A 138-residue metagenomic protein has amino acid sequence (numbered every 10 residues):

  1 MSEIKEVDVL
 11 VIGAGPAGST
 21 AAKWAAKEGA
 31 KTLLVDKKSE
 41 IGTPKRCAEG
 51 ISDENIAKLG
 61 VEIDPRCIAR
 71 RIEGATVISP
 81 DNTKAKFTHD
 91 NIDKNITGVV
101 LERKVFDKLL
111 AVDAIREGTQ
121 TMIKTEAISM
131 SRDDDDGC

Functional and structural regions predicted by a protein language model:
S2-A17, L33: Beta1/beta-strand and adjacent pyrophosphate-binding region of the FAD-binding site in flavoprotein oxidoreductases
K5, R70-E73, I123, D136: Short, basic and Ser/Thr-rich N-terminal targeting/leader segments
L10, A26-R46: Glycine-rich FAD pyrophosphate-binding loop
S19-T20, G50: Short alpha-helical segment within the catalytic ATP-binding CA
G42-P80: N-terminal FAD cofactor-binding segment of flavoenzymes
V77-C138: Conserved N-terminal helical subregion
